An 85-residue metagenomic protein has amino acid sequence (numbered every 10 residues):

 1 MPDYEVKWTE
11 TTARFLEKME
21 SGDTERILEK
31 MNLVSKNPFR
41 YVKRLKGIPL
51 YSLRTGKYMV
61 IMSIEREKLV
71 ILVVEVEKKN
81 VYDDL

Functional and structural regions predicted by a protein language model:
M1-V6, R14, K18, G22-E25 (+3 more regions): Enriched for short, Lys/Arg-rich terminal
T9, T24-I27, P38: A structural signal for well-ordered alpha-helical scaffolds and beta->alpha junctions
T11, L50, K78: Residues that form or immediately flank small-molecule/cofactor binding pockets and catalytic motifs
E29-L53: A short, surface-exposed loop/turn module that caps and links secondary-structure elements
